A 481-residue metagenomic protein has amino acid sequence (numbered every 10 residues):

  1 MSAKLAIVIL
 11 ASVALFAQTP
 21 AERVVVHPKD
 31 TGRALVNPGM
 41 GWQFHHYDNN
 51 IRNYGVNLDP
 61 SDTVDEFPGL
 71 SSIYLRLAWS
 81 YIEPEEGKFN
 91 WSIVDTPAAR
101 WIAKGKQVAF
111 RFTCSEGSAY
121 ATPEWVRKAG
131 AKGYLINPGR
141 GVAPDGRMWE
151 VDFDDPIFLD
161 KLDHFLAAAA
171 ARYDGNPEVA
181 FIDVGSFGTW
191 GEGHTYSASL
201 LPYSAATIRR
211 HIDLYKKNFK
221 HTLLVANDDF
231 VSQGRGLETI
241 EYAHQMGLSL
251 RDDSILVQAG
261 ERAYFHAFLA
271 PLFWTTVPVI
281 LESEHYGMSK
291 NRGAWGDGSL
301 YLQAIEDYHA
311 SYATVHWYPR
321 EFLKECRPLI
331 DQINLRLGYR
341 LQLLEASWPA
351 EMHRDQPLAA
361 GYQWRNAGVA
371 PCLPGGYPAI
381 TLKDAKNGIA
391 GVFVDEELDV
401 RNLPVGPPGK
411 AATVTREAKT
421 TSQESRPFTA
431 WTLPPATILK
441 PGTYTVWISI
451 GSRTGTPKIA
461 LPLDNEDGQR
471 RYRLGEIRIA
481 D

Functional and structural regions predicted by a protein language model:
S2-I9: Sec-dependent signal peptide recognition, specifically the positively charged N-region followed immediately by
I9-A17: Hydrophobic h-region of N-terminal signal peptides that target proteins for export in Gram-negative bacteria
T19-I157, F273-E325: N-terminal substrate-binding region of glycoside hydrolase catalytic domains
I73, W101, A169, I182 (+3 more regions): Conserved, mostly hydrophobic/aromatic
I136-F158, L162-L201: Active-site groove signature of glycoside hydrolases
S186-D213, N218, V225-T275: Substrate-binding cleft/loops of secretory-pathway carbohydrate-active enzymes
V231, E241-S347: Substrate-binding cleft of secreted/luminal carbohydrate-active enzymes
D331-D481: Extracellular/luminal regions of secreted and cell-surface proteins that mediate adhesion/ECM remodeling
